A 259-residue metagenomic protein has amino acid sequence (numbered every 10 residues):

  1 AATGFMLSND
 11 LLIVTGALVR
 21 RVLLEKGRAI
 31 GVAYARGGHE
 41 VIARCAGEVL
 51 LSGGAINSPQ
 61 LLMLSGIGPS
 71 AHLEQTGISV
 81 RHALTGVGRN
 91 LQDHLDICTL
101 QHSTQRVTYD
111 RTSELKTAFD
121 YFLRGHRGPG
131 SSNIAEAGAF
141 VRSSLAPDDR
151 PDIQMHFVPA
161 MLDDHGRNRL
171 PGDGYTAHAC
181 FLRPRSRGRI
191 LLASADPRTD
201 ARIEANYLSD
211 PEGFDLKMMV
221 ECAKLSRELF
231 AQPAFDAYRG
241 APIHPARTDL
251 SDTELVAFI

Functional and structural regions predicted by a protein language model:
A1-A29, A33-G37, C98-A118, A246 (+2 more regions): Conserved redox-cofactor binding core of oxidoreductases
A17, L95, S194-D196: Short, small-residue-rich loop/turn micro-motifs
L18, G54-A55: Short glycine-/small-residue-rich Rossmann-like dinucleotide-binding loops
G38-G53: Core beta-strand elements of the Rossmann-like FAD/NAD(P) dinucleotide-binding domain in flavoenzyme oxidoreductases
E40-I42, P147-D152, R187, D200: Short, mixed charged/polar active-site loops that provide acid/base catalysis or chelate metal/phosphate cofactors
E48-V49, A55-P69: Alpha-helical support elements that line or immediately flank enzyme active sites and cofactor-binding pockets
P59, P69-P171, L225-A237, P245-R247 (+2 more regions): Mid-to-C-terminal "cap/lid" subdomains and adjacent gly/pro-rich loops that border and regulate access to redox
F140-S144, V158-D163, G172-G240: C-terminal segments that line or cap access tunnels to active or ligand-binding sites in enzymes and enzyme-associated
